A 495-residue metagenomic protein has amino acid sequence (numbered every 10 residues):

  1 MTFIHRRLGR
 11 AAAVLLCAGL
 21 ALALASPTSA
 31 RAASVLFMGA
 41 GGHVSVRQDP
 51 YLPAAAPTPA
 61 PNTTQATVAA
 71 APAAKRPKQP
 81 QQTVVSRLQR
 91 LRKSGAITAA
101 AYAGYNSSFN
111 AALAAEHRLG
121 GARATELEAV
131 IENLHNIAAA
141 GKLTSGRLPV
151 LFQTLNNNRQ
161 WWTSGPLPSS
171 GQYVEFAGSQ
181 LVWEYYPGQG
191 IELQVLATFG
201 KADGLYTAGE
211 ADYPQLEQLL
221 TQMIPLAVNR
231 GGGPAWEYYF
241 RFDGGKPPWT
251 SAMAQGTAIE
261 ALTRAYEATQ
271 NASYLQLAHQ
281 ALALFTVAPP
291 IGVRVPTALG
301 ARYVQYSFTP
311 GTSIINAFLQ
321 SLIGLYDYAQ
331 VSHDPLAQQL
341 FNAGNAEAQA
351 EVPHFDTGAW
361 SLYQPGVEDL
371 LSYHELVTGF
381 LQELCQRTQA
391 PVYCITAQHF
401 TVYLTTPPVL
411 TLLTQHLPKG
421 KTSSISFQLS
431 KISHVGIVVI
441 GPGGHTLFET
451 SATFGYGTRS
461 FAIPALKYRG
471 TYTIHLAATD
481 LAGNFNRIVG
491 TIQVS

Functional and structural regions predicted by a protein language model:
A33-L196, T207-Y238: Low-complexity, Ser/Thr/Pro/Gly-enriched N-terminal "stalk/linker" regions
E128-A139, P149-F152, I191-T207, W249-Y266 (+2 more regions): Well-ordered alpha-helical segments within folded domains of soluble proteins
N156-G188, P214-A235, L275-P296, P335-W360 (+1 more regions): Long, well-ordered core segments of solenoidal/helical folds
S170-Q189, G233-S251, V295-N316, D356-F380: Carbohydrate-binding/catalytic loop surfaces
K421-I425: Structural beta-strand segments of beta-rich domains
Q428-H434: Short proline/glycine-enriched turn/loop motifs at strand-loop junctions of beta-rich domains
T446-G470: Glycine-centered tight-turn motifs at strand-turn-strand junctions
